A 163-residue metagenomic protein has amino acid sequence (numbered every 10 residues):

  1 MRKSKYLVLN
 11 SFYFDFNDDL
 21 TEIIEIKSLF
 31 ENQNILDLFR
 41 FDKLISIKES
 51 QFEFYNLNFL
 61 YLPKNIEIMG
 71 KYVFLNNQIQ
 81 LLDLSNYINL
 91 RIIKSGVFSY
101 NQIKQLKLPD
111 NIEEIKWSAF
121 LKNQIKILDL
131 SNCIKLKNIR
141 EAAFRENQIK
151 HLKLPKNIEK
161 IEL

Functional and structural regions predicted by a protein language model:
M1-I24, E31-S46, Y55-I68, Q78-R91 (+3 more regions): Structural signature of tandem-repeat unit edges
K116-S118, A142, E162: Small-residue-biased low-complexity repeat regions
